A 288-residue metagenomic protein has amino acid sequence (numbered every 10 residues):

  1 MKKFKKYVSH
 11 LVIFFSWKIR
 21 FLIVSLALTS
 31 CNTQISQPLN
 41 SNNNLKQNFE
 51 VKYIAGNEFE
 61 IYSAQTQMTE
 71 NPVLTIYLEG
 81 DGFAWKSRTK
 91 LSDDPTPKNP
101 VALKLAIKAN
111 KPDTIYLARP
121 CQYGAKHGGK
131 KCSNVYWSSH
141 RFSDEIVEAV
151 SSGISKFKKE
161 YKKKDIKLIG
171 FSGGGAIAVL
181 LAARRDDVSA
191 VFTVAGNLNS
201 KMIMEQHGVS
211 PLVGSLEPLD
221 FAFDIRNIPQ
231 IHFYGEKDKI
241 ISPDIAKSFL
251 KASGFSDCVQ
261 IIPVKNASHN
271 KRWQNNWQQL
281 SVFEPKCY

Functional and structural regions predicted by a protein language model:
T29-S30: C-terminal motif of bacterial Sec signal peptides marking the signal peptidase cleavage site
G56-T66: A short loop-to-beta-strand scaffold at the N-terminal edge of the catalytic core in hydrolase folds
M68-A118, Y123-A125: Short, surface-exposed "cap/lid" segments of acyl-processing enzymes
K131-K158: Alpha/beta-hydrolase active-site loop
I169-G174, A178: Gly/Ala-rich beta-loop-alpha elbow adjacent to hydrolase catalytic centers
F192-M202: Active-site nucleophile loop of the alpha/beta-hydrolase fold
K201-C258, I262-K265: The feature captures the conserved acid-bearing segment of alpha/beta-hydrolase catalytic domains
F255-Y288: C-terminal catalytic histidine-bearing segment of alpha/beta-hydrolase fold enzymes
